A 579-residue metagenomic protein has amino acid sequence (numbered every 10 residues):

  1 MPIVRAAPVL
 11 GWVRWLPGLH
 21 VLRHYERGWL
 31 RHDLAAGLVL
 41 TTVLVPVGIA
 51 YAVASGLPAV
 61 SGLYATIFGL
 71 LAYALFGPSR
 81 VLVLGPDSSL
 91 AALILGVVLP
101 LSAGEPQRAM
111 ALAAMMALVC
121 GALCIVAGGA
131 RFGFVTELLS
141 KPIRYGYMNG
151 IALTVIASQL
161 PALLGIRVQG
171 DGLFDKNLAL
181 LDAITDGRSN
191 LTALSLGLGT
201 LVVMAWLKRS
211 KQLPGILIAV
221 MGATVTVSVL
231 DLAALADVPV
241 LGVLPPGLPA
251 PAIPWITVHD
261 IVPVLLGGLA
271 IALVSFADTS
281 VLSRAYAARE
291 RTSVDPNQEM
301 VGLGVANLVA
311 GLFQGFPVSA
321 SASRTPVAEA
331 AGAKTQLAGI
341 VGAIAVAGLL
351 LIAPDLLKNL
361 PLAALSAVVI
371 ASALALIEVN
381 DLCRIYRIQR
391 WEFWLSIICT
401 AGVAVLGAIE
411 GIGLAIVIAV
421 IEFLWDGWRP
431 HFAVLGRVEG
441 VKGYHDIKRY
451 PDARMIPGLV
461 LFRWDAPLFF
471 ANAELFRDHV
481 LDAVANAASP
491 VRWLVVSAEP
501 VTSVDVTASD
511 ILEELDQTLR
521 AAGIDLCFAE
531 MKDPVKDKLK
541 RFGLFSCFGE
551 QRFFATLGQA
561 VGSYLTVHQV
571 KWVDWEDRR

Functional and structural regions predicted by a protein language model:
M1-K442, I456, V491, T507 (+1 more regions): Transmembrane helical cores of multi-pass ion-transport proteins
M1-R14, Y564-R579: Intrinsically disordered or compositionally simple regulatory linkers and C-terminal tails in signal-transduction
V83, F528, F553: Conserved SAM-binding loop
A375-C547, L565-H568, W572: The feature marks cytosolic C-terminal regulatory regions of anion transporters and related permeases
S509, D516, Q559-A560, R578-R579: Extracytoplasmic
C547-S563: Short acidic-hydrophobic, aromatic-tinged amphipathic segments that line or gate anion-handling sites
